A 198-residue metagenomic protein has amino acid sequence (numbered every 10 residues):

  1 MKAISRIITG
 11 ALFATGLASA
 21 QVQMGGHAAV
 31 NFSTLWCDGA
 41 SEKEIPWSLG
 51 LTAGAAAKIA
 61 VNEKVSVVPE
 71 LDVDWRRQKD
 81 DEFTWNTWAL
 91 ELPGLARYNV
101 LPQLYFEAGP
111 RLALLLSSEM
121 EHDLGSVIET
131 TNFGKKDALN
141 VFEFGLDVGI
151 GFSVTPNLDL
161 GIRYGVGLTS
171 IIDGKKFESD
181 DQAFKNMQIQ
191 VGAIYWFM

Functional and structural regions predicted by a protein language model:
M1-Q23, M198: Cleavable N-terminal export/targeting peptides
L17, I59-E63, Y98-P102, V154-P156 (+1 more regions): Outer-membrane beta-barrel strand-turn architecture
V22, I45-L51, N86-L90, N140-L146 (+1 more regions): Residues that define the transmembrane beta-barrel architecture of outer-membrane proteins
V22-M24, K64-V67, L104-F106, F152 (+1 more regions): Repeated loop/turn-to-beta-strand initiation elements of outer-membrane beta-barrel proteins
V30-T34, V73-R77, L112-S118, Y164-S170 (+1 more regions): Transmembrane beta-strands of outer-membrane beta-barrel pores
N31-A53, L139, D173-D180: Surface-exposed strand-loop-strand hairpins of Gram-negative outer-membrane beta-barrel proteins
W36-E42, K79-W85, E119-V127, I172-E178: Outer-membrane beta-barrel translocator domains and adjoining extracellular loop/strand segments of Gram-negative
A56-K58, L95-R97, G149-S153, G161 (+1 more regions): Transmembrane beta-barrel domains of outer membrane proteins
